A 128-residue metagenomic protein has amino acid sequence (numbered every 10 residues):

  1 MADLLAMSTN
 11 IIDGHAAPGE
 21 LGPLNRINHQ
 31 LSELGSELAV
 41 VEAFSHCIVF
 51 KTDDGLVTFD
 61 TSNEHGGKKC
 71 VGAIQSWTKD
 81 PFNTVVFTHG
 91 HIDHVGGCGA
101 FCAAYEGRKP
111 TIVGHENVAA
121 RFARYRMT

Functional and structural regions predicted by a protein language model:
A2-H15, E116-T128: Acidic/polar short surface loop at catalytic or gating sites that assists cofactor/ion binding and chemistry
T9-N10, N25, L38, F87 (+1 more regions): Residue-level marker of intrinsically disordered, low-complexity segments enriched for small/polar residues
T9-Q30: Blade/loop signatures of beta-propeller domains
N25-K79: Conserved beta-strand hairpin/beta-sheet module of binuclear metal-dependent hydrolase folds, prominently
L31, H65-V113: Active-site metal-binding motif and surrounding structural segment of the metallo-beta-lactamase
S45-H46, N63-H65, G90-H94, V118-A120: Solvent-exposed loop/turn segments at secondary-structure junctions within structured extracellular/periplasmic domains
T52, T61, V86-H89, G99 (+2 more regions): Glycine-rich, histidine-containing beta strand-loop boundary motifs that form or position
